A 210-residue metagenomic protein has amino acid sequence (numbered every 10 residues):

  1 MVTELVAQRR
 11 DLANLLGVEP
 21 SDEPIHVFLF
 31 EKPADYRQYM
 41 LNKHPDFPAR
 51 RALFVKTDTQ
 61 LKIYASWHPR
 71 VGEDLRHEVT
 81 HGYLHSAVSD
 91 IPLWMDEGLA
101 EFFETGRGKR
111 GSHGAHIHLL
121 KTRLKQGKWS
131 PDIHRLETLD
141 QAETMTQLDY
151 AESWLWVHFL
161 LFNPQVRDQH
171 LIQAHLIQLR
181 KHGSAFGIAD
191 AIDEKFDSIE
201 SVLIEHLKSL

Functional and structural regions predicted by a protein language model:
M1-E4, G72, R76, P92 (+2 more regions): Hydrophobic (often cysteine-bearing) scaffold residues that line and stabilize catalytic clefts of nucleotide/cofactor
M1-F28, R76: Zn2+-dependent metallopeptidase catalytic core
V2-A7, P20-D22, V55-W67, H81: Helical anchoring/docking segments at protein termini
E4-Q8, E31-P33, L41-K43, V79-G82: A short linear-motif detector with a strong N-terminal bias
V18-Q38, G98-E104: Acidic helix-start/capping segments at beta-turn-to-alpha-helix junctions
V27, E73-S86, E97-E101, V157: Active-site recognition of the HExxH zinc-binding catalytic motif
F30-A34, H68, V79, A87 (+1 more regions): Solvent-exposed coil/turn segments that connect beta secondary-structure elements in extracytoplasmic/periplasmic
M40-S66, A87-L210: Acidic/His/Gly-enriched intrinsically disordered linker/tail segments that often contain short helix/coil "MoRF-like"
